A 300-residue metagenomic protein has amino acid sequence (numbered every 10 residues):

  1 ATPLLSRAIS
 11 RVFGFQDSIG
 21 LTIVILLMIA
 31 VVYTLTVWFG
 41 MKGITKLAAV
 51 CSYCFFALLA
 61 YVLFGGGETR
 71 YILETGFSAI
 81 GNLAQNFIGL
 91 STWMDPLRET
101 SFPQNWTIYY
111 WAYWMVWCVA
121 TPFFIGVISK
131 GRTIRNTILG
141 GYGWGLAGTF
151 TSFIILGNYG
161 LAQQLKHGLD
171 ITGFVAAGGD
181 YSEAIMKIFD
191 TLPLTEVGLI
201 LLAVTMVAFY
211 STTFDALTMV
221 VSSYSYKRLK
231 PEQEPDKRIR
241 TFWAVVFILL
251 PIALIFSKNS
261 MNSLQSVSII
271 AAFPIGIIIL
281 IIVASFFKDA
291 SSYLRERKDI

Functional and structural regions predicted by a protein language model:
A1, L21-M28, L73, G89-R132 (+1 more regions): Hydrophobic, membrane-embedded alpha-helices of multi-pass small-molecule transporters
A1-F13, I23, A57-M94, L156 (+2 more regions): Hydrophobic alpha-helical segments and their helix-loop junctions in multi-pass secondary transporters
L5-F13, M28-V50, V62, G66 (+3 more regions): Membrane-water interface regions at transmembrane-helix termini and the short interhelical loops of multi-pass membrane
F15-Y33, T107-V116, G131, T137-G179 (+2 more regions): Loop-to-transmembrane helix boundary motifs in multi-pass membrane proteins
T22-A30, C54-G65, D95, E99-Q104 (+2 more regions): Select transmembrane alpha-helical segments in multipass membrane proteins
W38-G65, T75-A84, L139-G145, Q265-I278: Membrane-interface loop-to-helix entry segments
F55-G66, G148-N158, L201-S223, W243-F247 (+1 more regions): Hydrophobic alpha-helical segments of multi-pass membrane transport proteins
Q85-R98, Y159-E196: Membrane-interface interhelical connector segments
